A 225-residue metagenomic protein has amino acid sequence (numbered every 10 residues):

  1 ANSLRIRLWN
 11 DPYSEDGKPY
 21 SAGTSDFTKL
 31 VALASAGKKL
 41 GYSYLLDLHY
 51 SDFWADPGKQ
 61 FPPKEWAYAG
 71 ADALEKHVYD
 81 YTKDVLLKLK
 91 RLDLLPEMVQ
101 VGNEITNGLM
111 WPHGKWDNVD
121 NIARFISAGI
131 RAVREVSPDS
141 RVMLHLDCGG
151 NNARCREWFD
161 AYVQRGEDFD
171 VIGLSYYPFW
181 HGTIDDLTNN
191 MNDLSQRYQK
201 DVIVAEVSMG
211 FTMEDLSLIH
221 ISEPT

Functional and structural regions predicted by a protein language model:
A1: N-terminal carbohydrate-binding accessory modules
L4-I6, Y44-L46, E97-V101, V142-L144 (+2 more regions): Hydrophobic faces of well-ordered beta-strands that scaffold small-molecule active sites in alpha/beta enzyme cores
R5-F53, N118-V136, M191, S195-R197: Aromatic-lined substrate-binding rim segments of carbohydrate-active enzymes
W9-D11, H49-S51, V101-T106, H145-G149 (+2 more regions): Active-site beta-loop-alpha junctions enriched in small/polar residues
S14-D16, G108-M110, M213-E214: A short acidic, helix-capping loop that chelates divalent metal ions and anchors anionic groups
F27, D56-Y162, E167, G182-M191 (+1 more regions): Active-site cleft segment of glycoside hydrolase catalytic domains centered on the general acid/base Glu
F159-L216: Flexible, glycine-rich surface segments
I219-T225: Residue-level detector of conserved catalytic or cofactor/ligand-binding positions in enzyme active sites
